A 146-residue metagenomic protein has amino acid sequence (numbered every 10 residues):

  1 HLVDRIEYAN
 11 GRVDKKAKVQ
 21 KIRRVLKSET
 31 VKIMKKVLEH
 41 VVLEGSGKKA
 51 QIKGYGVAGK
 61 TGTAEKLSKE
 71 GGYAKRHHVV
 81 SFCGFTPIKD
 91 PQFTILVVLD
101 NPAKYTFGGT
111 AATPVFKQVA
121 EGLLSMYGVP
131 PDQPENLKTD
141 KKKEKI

Functional and structural regions predicted by a protein language model:
H1-I22, E29, L38-G128: Active-site beta-strand/loop architecture of penicillin-binding DD-peptidases
P130-I146: Short, highly charged C-terminal tails/helix-capping segments
